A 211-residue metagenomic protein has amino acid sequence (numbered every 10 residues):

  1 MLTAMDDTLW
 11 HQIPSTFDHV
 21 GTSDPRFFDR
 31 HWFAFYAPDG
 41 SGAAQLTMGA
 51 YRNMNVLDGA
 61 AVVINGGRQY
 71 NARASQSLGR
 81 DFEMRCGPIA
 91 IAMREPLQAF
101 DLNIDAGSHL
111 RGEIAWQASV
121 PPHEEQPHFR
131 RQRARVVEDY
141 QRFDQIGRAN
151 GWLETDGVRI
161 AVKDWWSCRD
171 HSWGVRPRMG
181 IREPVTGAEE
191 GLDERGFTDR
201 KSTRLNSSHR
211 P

Functional and structural regions predicted by a protein language model:
M1-R204: Structured soluble/peripheral alpha/beta segments that form catalytic or ligand/cofactor-binding pockets
L205-P211: Single conserved hydrophobic/aromatic residue that forms the stacking wall/gate of nucleotide- or nucleobase-binding
